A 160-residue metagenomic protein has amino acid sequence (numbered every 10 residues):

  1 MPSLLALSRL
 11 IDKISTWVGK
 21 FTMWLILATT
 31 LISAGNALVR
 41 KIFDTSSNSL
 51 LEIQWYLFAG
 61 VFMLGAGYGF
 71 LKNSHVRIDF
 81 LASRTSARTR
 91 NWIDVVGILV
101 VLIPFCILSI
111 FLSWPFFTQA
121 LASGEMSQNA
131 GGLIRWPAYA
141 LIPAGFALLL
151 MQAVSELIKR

Functional and structural regions predicted by a protein language model:
M1-R160: Alpha-helical transmembrane segments and membrane-interface helix-loop junctions in multi-pass membrane proteins
